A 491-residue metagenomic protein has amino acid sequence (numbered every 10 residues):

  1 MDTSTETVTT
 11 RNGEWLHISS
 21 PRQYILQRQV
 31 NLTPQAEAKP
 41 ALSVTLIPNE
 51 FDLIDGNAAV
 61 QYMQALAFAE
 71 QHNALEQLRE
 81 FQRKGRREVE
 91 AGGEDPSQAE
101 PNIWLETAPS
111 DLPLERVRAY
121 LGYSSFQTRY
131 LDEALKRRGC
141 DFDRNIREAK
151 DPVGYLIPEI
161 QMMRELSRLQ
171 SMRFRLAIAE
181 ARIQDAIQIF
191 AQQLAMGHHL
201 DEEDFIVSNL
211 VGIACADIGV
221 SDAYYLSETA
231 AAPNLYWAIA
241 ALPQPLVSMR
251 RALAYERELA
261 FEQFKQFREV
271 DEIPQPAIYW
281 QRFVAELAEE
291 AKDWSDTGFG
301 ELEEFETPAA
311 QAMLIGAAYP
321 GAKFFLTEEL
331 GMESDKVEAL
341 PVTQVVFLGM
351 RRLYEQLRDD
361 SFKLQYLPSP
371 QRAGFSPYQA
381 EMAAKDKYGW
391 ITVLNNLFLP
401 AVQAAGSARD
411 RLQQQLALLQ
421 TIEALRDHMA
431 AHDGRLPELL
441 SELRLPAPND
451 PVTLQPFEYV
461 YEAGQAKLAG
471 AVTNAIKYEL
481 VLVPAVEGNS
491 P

Functional and structural regions predicted by a protein language model:
M1-P491: Short acidic linear motifs
